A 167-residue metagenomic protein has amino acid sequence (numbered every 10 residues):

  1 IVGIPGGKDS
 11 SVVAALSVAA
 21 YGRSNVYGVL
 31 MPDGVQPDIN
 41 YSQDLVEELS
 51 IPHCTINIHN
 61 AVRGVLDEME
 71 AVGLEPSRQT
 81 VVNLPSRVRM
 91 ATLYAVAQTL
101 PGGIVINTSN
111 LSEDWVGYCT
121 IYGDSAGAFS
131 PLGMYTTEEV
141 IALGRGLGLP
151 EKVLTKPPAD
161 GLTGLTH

Functional and structural regions predicted by a protein language model:
I1-G117, G144: ATP-dependent adenylation/nucleotidyltransferase module used to activate substrates
R78-V81, P85, G103-H167: Catalytic subdomain that performs nucleotidyl-dependent activation
